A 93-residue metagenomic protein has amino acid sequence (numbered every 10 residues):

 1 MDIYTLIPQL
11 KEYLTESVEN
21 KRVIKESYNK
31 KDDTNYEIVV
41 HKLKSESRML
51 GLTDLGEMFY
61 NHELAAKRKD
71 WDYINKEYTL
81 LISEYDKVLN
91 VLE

Functional and structural regions predicted by a protein language model:
M1-K42, M49, R68, D72-E93: Long, amphipathic alpha-helical coiled-coil segments characteristic of histidine-phosphotransfer scaffolds
S45-E57: Amphipathic C-terminal alpha-helical segment
M58-K67: Hydrophobic, amphipathic alpha-helical faces that serve as interaction scaffolds
